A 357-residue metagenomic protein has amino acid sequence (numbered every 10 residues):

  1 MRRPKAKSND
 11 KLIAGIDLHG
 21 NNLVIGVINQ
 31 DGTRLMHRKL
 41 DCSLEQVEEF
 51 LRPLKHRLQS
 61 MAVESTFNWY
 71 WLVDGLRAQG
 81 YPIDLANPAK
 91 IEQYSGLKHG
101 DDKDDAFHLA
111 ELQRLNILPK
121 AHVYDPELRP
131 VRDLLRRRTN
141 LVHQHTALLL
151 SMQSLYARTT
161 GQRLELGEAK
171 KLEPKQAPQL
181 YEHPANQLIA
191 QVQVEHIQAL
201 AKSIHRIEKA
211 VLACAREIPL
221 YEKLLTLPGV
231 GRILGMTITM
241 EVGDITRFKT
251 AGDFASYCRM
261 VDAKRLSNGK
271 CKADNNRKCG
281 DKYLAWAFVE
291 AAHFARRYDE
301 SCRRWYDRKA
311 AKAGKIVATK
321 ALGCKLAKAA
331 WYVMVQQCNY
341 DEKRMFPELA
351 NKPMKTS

Functional and structural regions predicted by a protein language model:
M1-K11, T33, P347-S357: Intrinsically disordered, low-complexity and often Lys/Arg-enriched segments
K7-N29, L109, L141: Gly/Thr-rich phosphate-binding beta-strand-loop-beta motif of the actin/hexokinase/Hsp70
N21-E45: Short glycine-rich, Thr/Ser-proximal phosphate-binding strand/loop in the N-terminal lobe of ATP-dependent enzymes
L44-S60: Short, basic/hydrophobic alpha-helical segments
R77, D84-A121, P126-R129, D133 (+3 more regions): Short alpha-helix plus adjacent loop in nuclease-associated cores
R136-K223: Glycine-rich, often acidic, oxyanion-interacting loops/wings at catalytic, nucleic-acid, or phospho-protein interfaces
K223-T226, R232, M236-A318, A350-T356: Phosphate-backbone recognition surface of nucleic-acid-processing proteins
A310-S357: Basic, amphipathic alpha-helical segments enriched in Lys/Arg and hydrophobic/aromatic residues
